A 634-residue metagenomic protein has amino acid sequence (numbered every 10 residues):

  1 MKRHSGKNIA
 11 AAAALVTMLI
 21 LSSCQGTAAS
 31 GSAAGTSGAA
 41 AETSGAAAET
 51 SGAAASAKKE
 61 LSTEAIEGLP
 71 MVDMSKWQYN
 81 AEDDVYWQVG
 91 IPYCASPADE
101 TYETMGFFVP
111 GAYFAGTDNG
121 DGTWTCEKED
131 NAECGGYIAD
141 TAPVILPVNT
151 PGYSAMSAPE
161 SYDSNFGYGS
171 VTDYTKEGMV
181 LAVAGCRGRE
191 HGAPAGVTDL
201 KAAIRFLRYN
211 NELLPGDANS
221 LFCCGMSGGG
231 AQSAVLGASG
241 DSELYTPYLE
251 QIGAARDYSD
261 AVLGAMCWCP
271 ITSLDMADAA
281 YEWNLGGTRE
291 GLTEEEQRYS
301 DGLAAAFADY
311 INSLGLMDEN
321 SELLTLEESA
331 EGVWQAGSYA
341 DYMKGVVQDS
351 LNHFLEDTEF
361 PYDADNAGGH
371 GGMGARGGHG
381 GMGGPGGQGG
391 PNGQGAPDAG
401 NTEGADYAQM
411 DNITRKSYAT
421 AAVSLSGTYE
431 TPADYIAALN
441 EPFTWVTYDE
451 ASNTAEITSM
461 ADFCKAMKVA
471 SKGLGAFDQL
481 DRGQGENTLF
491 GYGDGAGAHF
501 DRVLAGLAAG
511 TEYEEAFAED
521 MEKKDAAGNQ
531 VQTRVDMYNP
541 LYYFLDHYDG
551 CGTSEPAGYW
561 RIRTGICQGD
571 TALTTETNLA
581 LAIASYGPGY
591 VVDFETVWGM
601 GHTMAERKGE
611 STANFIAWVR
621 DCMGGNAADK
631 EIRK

Functional and structural regions predicted by a protein language model:
I20-S23: C-terminal motif of bacterial Sec signal peptides marking the signal peptidase cleavage site
Q25-T36: Bacterial lipoprotein signal-peptidase II cleavage site
A53-G136: Catalytic-loop region of hydrolases
D121-T125, Y137-Y153, S157, R561: Short beta-strand element of the alpha/beta-hydrolase
S161-L181: Short amphipathic alpha-helix adjacent to the substrate-entry channel of hydrolases
G192-L213, A613-A617: Alpha/beta-hydrolase active-site loop
Y209-G287, N366-D398: Primarily recognizes the serine-hydrolase "nucleophile elbow" in alpha/beta-hydrolase and SGNH/GDSL folds
H370-E631: C-terminal subdomain of alpha/beta-hydrolase-fold enzymes, centered on the catalytic histidine and its supporting
